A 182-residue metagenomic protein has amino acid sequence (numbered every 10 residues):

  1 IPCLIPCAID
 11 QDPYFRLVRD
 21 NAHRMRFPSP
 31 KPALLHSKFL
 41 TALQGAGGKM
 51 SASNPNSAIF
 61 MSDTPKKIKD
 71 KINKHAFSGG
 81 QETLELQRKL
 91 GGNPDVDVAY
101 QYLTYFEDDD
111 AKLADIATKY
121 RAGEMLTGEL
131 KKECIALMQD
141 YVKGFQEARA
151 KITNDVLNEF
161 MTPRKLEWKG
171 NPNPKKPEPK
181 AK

Functional and structural regions predicted by a protein language model:
I1-Q146, L166-A181: Active-site cores that bind ATP or allylic diphosphates and position pyrophosphate for catalysis
Q146-L157: Short, flexible loop/turn segments with low-complexity composition
I152, A181-K182: Extended, non-core accessory segments
